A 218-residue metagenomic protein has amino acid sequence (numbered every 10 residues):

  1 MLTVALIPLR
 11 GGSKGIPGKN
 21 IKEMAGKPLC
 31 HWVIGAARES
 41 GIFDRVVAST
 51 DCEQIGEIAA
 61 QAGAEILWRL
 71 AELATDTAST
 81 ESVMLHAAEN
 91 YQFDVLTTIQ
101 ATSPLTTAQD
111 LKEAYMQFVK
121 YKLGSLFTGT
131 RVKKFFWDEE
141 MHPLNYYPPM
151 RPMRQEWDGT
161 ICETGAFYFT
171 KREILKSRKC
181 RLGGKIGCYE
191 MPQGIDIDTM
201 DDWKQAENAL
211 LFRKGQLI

Functional and structural regions predicted by a protein language model:
L2-S49: N-terminal glycine-rich phosphate-binding loop and ensuing alpha1 helix
F43, F93, K122-L123: Short, high-confidence coil segments that cap the C-terminus of an alpha-helix and link into the following beta-strand
T50-E53, R131: Residues in the short beta-alpha loop(s) of Rossmann-like NAD(P)-binding domains
E53-T97, T106-E113: Short phosphate-binding loop-to-helix
T77-S82, P104-P192: Conserved core of the sugar-phosphate nucleotidyltransferase
G194-I218: Hydrophobic helical membrane-anchoring modules
